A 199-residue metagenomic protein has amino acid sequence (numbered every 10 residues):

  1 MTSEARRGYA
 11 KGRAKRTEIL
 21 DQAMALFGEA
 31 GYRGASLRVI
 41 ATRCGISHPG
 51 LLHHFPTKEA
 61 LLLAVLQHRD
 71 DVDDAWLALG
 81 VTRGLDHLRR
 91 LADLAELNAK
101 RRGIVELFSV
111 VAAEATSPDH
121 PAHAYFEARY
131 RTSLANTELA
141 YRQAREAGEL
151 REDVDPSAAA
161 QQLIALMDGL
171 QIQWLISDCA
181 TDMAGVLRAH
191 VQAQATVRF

Functional and structural regions predicted by a protein language model:
M1-A14: N-terminal intrinsically disordered/low-complexity leader segments
K15-E18, Q22-A60, A64: Helix-turn-helix
A64, A75-L107, P156-L163: Hydrophobic alpha-helical connector segments
Q67-D73: Short, basic, alpha-helical segments at the C-terminal edge of helix-turn-helix-like DNA-binding modules
D74, L79-T82, D86, R101-R102 (+1 more regions): Amphipathic alpha-helical packing segments from all-alpha helical-bundle domains
D93-A99, L107-S117, A189-Q194: Helix-loop "lid/cap" segments that line or gate small-molecule binding pockets
D119-R131, E146-Q194: Hydrophobic/aromatic-rich alpha-helical bundle segments in the mid-to-C-terminal region
